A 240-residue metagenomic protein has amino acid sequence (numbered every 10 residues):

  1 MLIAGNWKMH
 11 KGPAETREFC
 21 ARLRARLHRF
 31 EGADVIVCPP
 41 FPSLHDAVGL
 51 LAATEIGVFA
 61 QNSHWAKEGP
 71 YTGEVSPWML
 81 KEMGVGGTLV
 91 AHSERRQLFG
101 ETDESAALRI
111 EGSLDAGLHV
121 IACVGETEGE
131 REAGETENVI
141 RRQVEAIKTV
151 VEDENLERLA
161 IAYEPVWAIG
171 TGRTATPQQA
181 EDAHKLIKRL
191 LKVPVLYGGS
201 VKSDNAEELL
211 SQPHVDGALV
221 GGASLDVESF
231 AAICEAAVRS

Functional and structural regions predicted by a protein language model:
M1-S240: Active-site loop-to-helix "anion-binding N-cap" substructures in soluble metabolic enzymes
